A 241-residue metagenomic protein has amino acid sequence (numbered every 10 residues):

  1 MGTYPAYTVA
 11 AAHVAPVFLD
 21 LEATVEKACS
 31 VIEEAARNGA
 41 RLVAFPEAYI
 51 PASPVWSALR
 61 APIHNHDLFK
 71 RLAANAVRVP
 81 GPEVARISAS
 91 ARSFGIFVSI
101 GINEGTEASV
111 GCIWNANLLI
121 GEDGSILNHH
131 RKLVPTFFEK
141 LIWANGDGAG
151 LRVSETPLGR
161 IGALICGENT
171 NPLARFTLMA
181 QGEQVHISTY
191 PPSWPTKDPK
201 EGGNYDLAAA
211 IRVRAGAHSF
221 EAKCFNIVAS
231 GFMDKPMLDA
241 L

Functional and structural regions predicted by a protein language model:
M1-L42: N-terminal glycine-/serine-/threonine-rich phosphate-binding loop
A6-F18, A116, H129, V153 (+2 more regions): Active-site-proximal beta-strand elements of phosphoester/diester hydrolases
G39-V55, L178: A structural preference for short, pocket-lining loop segments at secondary-structure junctions
Y49-L68, V110-G111: Metal-dependent catalytic neighborhoods of phosphoester/phosphodiester hydrolases
V77-S99, R160, C166-L241: CN hydrolase (nitrilase-like) catalytic-core segments centered on the catalytic cysteine and neighboring Lys/Glu
I100-I102, N115-L119, R152, V228: Short beta-strand scaffold segments in enzyme catalytic cores
V110-K132: Amphipathic beta-strand/beta-sheet edge segments enriched in Tyr/Trp
K132-D147: A short, polar/charged loop-to-alpha-helix boundary motif
